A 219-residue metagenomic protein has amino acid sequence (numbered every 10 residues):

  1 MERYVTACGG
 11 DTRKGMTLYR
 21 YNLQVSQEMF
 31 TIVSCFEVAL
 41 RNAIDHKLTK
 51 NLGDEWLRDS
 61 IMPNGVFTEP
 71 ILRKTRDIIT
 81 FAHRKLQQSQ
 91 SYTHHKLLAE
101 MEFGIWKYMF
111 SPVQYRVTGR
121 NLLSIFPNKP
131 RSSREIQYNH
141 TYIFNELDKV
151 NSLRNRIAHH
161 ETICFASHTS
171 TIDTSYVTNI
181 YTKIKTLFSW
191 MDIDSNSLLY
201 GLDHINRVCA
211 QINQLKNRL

Functional and structural regions predicted by a protein language model:
M1-L219: Amphipathic alpha-helical interface elements
